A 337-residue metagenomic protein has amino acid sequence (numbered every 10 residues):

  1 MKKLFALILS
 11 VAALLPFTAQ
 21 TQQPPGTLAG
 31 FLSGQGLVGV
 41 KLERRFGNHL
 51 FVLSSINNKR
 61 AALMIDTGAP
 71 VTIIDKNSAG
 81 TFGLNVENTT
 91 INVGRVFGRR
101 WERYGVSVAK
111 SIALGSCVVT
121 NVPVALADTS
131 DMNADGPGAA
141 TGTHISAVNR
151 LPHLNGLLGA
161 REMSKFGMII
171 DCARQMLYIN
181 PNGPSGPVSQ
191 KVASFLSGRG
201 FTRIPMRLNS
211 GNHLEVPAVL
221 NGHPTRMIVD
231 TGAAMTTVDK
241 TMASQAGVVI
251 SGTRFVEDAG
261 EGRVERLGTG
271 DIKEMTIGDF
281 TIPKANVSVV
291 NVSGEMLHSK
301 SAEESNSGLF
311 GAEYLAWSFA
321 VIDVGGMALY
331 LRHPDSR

Functional and structural regions predicted by a protein language model:
M1-L4: Positively charged n-region of N-terminal signal peptides that target proteins for export
A6-P16: Bacterial N-terminal signal peptides
F17-R337: Pepsin/retropepsin-fold aspartyl endopeptidases
